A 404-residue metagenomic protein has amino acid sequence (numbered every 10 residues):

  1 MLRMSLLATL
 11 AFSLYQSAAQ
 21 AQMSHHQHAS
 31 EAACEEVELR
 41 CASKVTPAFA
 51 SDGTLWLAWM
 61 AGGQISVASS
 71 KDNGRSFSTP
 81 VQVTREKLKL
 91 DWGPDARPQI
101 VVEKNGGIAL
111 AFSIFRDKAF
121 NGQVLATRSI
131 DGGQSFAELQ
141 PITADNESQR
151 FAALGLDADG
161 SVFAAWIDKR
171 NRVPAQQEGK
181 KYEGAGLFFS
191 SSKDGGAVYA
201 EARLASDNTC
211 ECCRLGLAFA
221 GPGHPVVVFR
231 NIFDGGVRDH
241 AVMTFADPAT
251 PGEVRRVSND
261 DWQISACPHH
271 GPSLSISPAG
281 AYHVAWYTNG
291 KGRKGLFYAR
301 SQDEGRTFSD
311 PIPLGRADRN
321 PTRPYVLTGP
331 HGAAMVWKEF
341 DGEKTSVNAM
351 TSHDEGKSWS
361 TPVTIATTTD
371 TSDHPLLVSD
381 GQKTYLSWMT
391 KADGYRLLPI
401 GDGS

Functional and structural regions predicted by a protein language model:
S5-Y15: Bacterial N-terminal signal peptides
S17-A21: Sec/Tat signal peptide C-region and signal peptidase I cleavage site
Q22-S404: Extracellular, repeat-based ectodomains that mediate carbohydrate processing or recognition
